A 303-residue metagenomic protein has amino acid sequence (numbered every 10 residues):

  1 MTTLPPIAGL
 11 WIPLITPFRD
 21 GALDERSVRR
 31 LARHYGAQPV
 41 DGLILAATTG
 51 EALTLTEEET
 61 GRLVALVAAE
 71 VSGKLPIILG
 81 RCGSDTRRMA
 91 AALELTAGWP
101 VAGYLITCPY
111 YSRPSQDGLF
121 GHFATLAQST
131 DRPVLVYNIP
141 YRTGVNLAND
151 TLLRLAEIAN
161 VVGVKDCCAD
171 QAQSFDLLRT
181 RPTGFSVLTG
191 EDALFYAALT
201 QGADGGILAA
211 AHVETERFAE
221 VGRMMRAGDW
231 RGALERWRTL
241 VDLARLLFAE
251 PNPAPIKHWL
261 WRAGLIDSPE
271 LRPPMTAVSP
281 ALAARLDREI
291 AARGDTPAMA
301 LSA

Functional and structural regions predicted by a protein language model:
T3-N146: Active-site beta->alpha loop and helix N-cap motifs at the rims of alpha/beta catalytic domains
G9-T16, Q38-V40, A203, I207-A210 (+1 more regions): C-terminal alpha-helical cap/extension of soluble enzyme domains
V28, T60, V64, M89 (+7 more regions): A general structural signal for well-ordered alpha-helical segments in protein cores
D41-G42, A65, V101, R154-A156 (+4 more regions): A generic structural signal for ordered secondary structure
A69-L75, W99-P100, T130-R132, E157-N160 (+4 more regions): Short helix-capping segments at alpha-helix termini
Q128-S129, P140-F248: Catalytic alpha/beta core domains of metabolic enzymes, predominantly
